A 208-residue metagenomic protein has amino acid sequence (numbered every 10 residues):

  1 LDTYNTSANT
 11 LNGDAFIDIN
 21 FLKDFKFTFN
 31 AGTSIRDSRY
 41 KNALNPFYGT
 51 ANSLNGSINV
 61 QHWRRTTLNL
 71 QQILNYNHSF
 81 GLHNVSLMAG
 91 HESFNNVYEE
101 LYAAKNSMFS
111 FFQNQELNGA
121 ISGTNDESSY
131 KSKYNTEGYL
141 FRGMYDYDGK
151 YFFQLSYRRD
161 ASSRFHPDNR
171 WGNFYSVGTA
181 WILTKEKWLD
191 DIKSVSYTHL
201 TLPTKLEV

Functional and structural regions predicted by a protein language model:
L1, K41-I58, Y98-E127: Surface-exposed loop/turn segments flanking beta-strands in extracellular/periplasmic regions
D2-S34, S38-N42, N59-S79, S86 (+3 more regions): Outer-membrane beta-barrel transmembrane strands
K23-D24, G81-H83, N95, G149 (+3 more regions): Short coil turns and loop connectors of transmembrane beta-barrels in diderm outer membranes and organellar homologs
D37-N42, H83, N96-Y102, R164-D168 (+1 more regions): Outer-membrane beta-barrel proteins
P46-F47, L189-S196: Short, glycine/acidic-rich hinge or "gate" loops at secondary-structure transitions that mediate conformational
N173-W181: Feature captures outer-membrane beta-barrel proteins of Gram-negative bacteria and organelles
T198-T204: Conserved small/polar residues in nucleotide/adenosyl-binding loops
